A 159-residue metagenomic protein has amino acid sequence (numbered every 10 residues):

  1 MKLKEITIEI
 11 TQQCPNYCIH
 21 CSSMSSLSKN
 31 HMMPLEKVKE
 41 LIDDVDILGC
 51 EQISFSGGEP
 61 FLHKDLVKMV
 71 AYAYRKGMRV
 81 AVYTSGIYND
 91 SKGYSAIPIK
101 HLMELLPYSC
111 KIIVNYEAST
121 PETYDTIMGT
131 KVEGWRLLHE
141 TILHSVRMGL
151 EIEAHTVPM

Functional and structural regions predicted by a protein language model:
M1-Y108: Conserved alpha-helical substructure of the radical SAM core
M24-S25, A118-T120, P158: Short, histidine-centered active-site or binding-site loop motifs used for metal coordination, general acid-base
P60-F61, G86-S91, I112-K131: Conserved radical SAM core fold
V80, K131, T141-M159: Conserved strand-turn element in the central/C-terminal portion of the radical SAM core barrel that lines
P107-T120, I142-V146: Short, basic, helix/turn surface patches
R136-L137: Substrate-binding surface in catalytic domains of secreted glycosidases
